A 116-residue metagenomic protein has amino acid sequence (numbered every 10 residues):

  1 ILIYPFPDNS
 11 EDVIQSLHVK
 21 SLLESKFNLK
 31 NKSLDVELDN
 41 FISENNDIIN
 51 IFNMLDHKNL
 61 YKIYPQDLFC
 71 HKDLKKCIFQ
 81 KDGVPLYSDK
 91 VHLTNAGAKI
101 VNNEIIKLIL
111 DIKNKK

Functional and structural regions predicted by a protein language model:
I1-K116: Extracellular glycan-modifying ectodomains
